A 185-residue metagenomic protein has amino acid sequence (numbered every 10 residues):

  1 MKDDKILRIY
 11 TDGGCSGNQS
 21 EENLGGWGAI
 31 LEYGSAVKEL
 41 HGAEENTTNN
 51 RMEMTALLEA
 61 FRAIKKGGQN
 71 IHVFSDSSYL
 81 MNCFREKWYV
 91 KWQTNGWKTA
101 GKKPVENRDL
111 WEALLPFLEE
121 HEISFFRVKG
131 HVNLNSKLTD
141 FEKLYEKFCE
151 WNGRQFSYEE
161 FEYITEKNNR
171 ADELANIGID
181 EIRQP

Functional and structural regions predicted by a protein language model:
M1-R51, R62-A63, F84, S136-K143 (+1 more regions): RNase H-like nuclease fold core
G14-Q19, L58-N168: RNase H catalytic domain
E53, L57: Short, conserved alpha-helix that lines the donor NDP-sugar binding/gating region of sugar-transfer enzymes
